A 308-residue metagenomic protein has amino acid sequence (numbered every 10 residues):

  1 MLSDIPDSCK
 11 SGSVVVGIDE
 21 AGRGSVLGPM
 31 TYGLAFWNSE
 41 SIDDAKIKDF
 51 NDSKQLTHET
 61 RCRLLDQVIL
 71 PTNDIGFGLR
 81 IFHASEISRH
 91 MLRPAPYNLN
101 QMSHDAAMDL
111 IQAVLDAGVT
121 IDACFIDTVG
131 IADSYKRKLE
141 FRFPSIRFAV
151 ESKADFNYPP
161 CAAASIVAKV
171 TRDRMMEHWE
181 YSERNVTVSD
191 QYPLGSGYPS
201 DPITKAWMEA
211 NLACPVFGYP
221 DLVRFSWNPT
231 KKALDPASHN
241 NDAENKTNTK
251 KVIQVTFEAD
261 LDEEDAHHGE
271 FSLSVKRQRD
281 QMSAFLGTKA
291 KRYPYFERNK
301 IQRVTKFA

Functional and structural regions predicted by a protein language model:
M1-A308: RNase H-like, Mg2+-dependent phosphodiesterase core, and more generally RNA phosphate-backbone-engaging helix-loop
